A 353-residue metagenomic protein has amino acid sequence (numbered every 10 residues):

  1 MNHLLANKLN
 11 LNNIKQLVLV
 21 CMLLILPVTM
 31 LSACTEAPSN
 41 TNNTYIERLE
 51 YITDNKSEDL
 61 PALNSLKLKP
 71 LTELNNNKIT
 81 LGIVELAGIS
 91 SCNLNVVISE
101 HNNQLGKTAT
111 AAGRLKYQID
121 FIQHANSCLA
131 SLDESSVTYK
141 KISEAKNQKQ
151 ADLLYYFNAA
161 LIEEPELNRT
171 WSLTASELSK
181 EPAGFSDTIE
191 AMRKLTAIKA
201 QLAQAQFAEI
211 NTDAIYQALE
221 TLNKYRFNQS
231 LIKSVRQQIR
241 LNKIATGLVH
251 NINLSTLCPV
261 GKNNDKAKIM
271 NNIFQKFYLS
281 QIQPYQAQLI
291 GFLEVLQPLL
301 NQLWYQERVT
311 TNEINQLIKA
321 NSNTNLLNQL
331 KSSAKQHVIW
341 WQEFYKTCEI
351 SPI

Functional and structural regions predicted by a protein language model:
H3-M22: Bacterial N-terminal signal peptides that target proteins for export
L31-A33: C-terminal motif of bacterial Sec signal peptides marking the signal peptidase cleavage site
A37-A62, Y225-I353: A cross-kingdom marker for long, charged
P38-T188: N-terminal Sec/ER secretory leader and immediately downstream segment of secreted/extracellular precursors
R48-L49, P70, I83, H101 (+15 more regions): Generic structural signal of hydrophobic/aromatic residues within well-ordered alpha-helices of folded domains
S143-V249: Extended, low-hydrophobicity segments enriched in charged/polar residues
